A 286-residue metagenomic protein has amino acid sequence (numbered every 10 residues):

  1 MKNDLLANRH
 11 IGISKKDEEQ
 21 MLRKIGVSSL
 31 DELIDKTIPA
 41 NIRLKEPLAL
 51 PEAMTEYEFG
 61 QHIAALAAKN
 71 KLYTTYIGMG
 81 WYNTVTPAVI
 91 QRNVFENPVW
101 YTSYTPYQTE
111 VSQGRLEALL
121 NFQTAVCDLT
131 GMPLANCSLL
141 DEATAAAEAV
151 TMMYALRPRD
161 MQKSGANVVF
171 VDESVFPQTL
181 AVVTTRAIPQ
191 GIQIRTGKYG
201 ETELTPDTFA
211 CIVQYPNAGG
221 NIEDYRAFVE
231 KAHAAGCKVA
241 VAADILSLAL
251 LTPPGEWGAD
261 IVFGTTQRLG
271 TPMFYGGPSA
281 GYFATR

Functional and structural regions predicted by a protein language model:
M1-I13, D17-M21: Charged, compositionally biased N-terminal leader segments and the immediate start of the first structured element
E18-E19, D31, Q123: Generic structural marker for isolated residues within well-ordered, non-membrane alpha-helices of soluble domains
L22-R23, I34-D35, C127, A187 (+1 more regions): Residue-level preference for well-ordered alpha-helical positions
V27-I38, I42: N-terminal glycine-rich anion-binding loops that anchor highly charged ligand groups
I38-N121, C127: N-terminal entrance/gating region of PLP-dependent enzymes' catalytic architecture
N97-T109, C127-M132, K163-A166, I194 (+1 more regions): Gly-rich Lys/Arg/Thr-decorated short loops/hinges at beta-loop-alpha junctions or inter-strand turns that position
Y107-V111, R115, D128-E148: Short loop-beta-helix segment that forms the pyridoxal 5′-phosphate
G114, T144-R286: Conserved PLP-enzyme active-site core in the AAT-like
